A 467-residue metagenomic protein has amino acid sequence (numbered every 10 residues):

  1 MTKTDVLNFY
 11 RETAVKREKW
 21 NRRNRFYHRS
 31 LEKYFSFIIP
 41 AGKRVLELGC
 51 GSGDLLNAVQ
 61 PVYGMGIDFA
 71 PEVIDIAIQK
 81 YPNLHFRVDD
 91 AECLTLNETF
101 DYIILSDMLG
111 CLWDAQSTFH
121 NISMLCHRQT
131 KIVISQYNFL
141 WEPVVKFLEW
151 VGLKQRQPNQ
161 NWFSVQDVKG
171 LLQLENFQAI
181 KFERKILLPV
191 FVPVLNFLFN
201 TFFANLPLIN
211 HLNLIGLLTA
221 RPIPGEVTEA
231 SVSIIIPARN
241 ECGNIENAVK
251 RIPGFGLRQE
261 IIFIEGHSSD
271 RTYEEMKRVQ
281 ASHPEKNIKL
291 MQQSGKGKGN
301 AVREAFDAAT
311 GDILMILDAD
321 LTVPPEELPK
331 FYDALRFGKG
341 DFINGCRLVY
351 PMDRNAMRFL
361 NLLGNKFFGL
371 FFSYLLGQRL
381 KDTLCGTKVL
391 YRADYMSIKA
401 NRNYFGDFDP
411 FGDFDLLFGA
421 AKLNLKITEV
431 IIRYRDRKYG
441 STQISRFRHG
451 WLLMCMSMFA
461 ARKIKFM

Functional and structural regions predicted by a protein language model:
M1-I39, F202-F203: Conserved class I S-adenosyl-L-methionine
G51-E92: Class I SAM-dependent methyltransferase SAM/SAH-binding core
R87, Y273-A308: Conserved donor nucleotide-binding strand/loop of the catalytic core
Q116-R128: A short glycine-rich, Lys/Arg-flanked "PGG" loop and its adjoining helix->strand segment in the class I
W141-N161, Q293-A308, P325-G406, R437-F447 (+1 more regions): Acceptor/aglycone-binding surface of glycosyltransferases and processive sugar-polymer synthases
N200-V232, I236, N247-G254, N401-M467: Hydrophobic helical membrane-anchoring modules
E265-E274: A conserved acidic beta->alpha catalytic loop
L314: Short aromatic/hydrophobic "clamp" motif used to bind/position activated sugar donors
